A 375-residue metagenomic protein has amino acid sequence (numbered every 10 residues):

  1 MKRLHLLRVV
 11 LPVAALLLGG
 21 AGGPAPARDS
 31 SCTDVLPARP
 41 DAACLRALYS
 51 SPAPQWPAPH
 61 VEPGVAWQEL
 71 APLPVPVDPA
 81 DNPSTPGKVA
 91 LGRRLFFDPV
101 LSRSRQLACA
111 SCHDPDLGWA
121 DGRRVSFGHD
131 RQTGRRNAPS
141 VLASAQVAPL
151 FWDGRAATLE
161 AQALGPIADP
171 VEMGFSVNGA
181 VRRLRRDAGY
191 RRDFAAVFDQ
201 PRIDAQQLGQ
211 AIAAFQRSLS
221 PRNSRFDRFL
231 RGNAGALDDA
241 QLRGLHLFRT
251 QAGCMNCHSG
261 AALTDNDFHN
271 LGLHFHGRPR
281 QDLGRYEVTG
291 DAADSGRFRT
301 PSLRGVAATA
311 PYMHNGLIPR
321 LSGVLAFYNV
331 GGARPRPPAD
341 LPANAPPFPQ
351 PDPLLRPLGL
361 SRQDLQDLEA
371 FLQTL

Functional and structural regions predicted by a protein language model:
H5-R8, P12, G22-L375: Periplasmic c-type cytochrome electron-transfer domains
